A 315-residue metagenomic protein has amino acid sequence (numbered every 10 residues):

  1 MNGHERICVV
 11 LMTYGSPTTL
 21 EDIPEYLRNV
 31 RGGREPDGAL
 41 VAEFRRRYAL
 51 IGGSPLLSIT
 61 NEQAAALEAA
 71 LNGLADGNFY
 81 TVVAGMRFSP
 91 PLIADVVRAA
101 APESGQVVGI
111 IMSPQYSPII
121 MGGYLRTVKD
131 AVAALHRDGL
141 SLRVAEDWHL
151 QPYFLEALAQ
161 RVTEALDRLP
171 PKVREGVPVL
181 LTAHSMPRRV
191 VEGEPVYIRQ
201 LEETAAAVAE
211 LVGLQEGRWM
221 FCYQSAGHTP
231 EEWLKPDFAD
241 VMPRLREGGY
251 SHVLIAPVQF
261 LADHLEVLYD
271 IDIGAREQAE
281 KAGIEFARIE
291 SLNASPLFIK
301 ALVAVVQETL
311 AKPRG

Functional and structural regions predicted by a protein language model:
M1-G315: Active-site-proximal alpha-helix that buttresses catalytic centers in soluble enzyme cores
